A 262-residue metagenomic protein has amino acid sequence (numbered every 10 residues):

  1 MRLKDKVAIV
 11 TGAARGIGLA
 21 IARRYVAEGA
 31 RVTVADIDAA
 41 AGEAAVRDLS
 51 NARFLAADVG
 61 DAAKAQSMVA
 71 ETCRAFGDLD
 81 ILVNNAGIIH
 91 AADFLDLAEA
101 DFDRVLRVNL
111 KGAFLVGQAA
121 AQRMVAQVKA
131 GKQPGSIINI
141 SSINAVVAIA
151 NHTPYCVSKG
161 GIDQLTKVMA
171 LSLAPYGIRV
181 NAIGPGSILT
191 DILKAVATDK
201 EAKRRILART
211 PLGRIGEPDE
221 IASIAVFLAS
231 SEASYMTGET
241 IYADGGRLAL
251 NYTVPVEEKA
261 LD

Functional and structural regions predicted by a protein language model:
D93-F94, D101-L106, I206: Substrate-binding pocket helix/loop in short-chain dehydrogenase/reductase
L95, V147-T153, P175, G213 (+2 more regions): Active-site loop immediately N-terminal to the catalytic Tyr-X3-Lys motif of short-chain dehydrogenase/reductase
G117, S158, T166: Active-site helix of classical SDR
Q122, L171-P175, S234: Alpha-helical segment proximal to the catalytic Tyr-Lys
S142: Residue(s) in the substrate-gating loop at a strand-loop-helix junction that position the organic substrate next
V147, T237-D262: Short C-terminal tail/terminal secondary-structure segment of NAD(P)H-dependent dehydrogenase/reductase domains
A182, E201-E232, M236, G245: C-terminal helical subdomain
